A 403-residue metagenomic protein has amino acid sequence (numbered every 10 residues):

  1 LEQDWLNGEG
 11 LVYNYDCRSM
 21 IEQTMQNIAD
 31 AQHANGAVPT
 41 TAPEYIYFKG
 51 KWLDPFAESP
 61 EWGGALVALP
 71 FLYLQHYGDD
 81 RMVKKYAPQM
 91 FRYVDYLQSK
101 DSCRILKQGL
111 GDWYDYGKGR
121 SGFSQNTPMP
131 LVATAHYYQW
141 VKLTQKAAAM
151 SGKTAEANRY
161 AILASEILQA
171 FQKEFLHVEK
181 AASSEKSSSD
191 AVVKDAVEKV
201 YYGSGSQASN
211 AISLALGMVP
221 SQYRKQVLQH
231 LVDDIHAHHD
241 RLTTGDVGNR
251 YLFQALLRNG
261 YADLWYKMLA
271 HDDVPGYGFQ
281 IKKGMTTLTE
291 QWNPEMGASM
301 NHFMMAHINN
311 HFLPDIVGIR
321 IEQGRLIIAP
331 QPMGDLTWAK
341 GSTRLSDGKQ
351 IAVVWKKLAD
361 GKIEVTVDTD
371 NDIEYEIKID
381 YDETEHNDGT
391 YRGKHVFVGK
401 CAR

Functional and structural regions predicted by a protein language model:
L1-S99, Q108-L110, G248: Substrate-binding groove/exosite segments of carbohydrate-active enzymes
E9-Y13, A68-Q75, Q139-M150, L214-M218 (+3 more regions): Short glycine/serine- and small hydrophobic-enriched flexible loop segments
V12-M25, Q32-N35, L74-F91, S102 (+3 more regions): Structural helix-adjacent loops and short alpha-helical linkers that scaffold large soluble proteins
I28, E44-I46, Q89-Y93, I162-I167 (+3 more regions): Active/binding-pocket-proximal capping segment
N35-L66, Q98-S165, Q169-L242, D246-N249: The feature captures the catalytic groove of carbohydrate-active enzymes
A237-G276, K283: Repeat-solenoid scaffold signature
D263-R403: Non-catalytic C-terminal accessory modules of carbohydrate-active enzymes
